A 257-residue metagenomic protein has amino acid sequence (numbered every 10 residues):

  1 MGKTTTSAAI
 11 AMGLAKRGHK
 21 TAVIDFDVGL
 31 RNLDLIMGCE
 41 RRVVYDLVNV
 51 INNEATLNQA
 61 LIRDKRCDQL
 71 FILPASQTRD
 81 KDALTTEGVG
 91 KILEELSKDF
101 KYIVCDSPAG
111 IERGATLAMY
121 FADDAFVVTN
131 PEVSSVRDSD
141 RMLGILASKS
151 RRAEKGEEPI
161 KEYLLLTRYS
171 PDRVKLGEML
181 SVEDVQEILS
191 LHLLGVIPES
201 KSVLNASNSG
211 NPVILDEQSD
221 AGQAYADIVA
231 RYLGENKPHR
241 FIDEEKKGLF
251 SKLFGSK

Functional and structural regions predicted by a protein language model:
M1-V28, L96: Walker A/P-loop phosphate-binding motif and the immediately C-terminal alpha-helix
T4, V50, L73, D106 (+3 more regions): Residue-level signature of catalytic and energy-coupling elements of molecular machines, predominantly ATP/GTP-dependent
T5, I72-P74, Y163-L165: Soluble periplasmic/extracytoplasmic beta-strand elements of cell-envelope proteins
A8, M12-K16, Y120, G144 (+2 more regions): Short, well-ordered alpha-helices that flank and scaffold nucleotide-derived cofactor binding pockets
V23-K98, S207-S209: P-loop/Walker-type NTP enzyme "switch/lid" segment
V44, N58, T86, G90 (+5 more regions): Amphipathic alpha-helical transducer elements in NTP-driven molecular machines
S97-K98, Y102, P108-L194, N205: Conserved catalytic-core segment of NTP-binding enzymes
A153-K257: C-terminal lobe/tail of nucleotide-utilizing enzymes
